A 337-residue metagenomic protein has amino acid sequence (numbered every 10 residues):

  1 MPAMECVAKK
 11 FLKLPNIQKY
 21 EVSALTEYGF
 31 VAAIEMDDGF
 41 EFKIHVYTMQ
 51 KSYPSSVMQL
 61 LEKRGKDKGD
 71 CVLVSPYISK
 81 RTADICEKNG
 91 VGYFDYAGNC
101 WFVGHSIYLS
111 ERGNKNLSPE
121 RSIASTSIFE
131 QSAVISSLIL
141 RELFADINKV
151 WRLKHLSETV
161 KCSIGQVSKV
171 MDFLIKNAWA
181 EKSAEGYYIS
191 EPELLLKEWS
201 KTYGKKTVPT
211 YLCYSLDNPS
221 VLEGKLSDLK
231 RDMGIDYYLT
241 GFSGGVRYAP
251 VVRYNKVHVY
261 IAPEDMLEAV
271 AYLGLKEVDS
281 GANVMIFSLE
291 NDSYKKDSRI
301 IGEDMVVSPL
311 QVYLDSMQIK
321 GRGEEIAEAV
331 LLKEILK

Functional and structural regions predicted by a protein language model:
M1-V91: DNA-contacting interfaces and partner/effector-binding or oligomerization modules in DNA-centric proteins
A24-G29, E35-M36, K154, D279-K337: C-terminal regulatory/effector modules of DNA-binding transcriptional regulators
G90-F102: Charged, structured surface patches that assemble and position nucleic-acid processing machinery
V103-I107: Short, charged, surface-exposed secondary-structure boundary motifs
S110-L140: Short alpha-helical segments that sit at the start of domains
I139-W199: Loop-centered beta-sheet repeat module
L196, T202-V208: A compositional/biophysical signature of low hydrophobicity enriched in polar/charged and small residues
K206-D292: Short gly/ser-rich loop at a beta-strand->alpha-helix junction or flexible surface loop bordering the NTP-binding
